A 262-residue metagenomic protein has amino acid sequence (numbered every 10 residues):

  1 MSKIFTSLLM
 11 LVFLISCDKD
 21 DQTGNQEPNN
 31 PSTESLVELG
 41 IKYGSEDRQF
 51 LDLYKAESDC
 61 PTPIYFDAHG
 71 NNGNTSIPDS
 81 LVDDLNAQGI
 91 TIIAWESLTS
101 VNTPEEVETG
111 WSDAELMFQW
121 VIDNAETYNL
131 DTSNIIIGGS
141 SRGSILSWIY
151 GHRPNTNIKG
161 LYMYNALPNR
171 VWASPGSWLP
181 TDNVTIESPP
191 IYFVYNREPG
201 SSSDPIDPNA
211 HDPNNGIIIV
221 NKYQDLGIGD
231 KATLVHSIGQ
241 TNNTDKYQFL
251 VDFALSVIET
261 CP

Functional and structural regions predicted by a protein language model:
L14-S16: C-terminal motif of bacterial Sec signal peptides marking the signal peptidase cleavage site
Q22-S58: N-terminal cap/lid segment of alpha/beta-hydrolase-fold proteins
C60-G70: Short beta-strand element of the alpha/beta-hydrolase
S76-I93: Short amphipathic alpha-helix adjacent to the substrate-entry channel of hydrolases
E105-E126: Alpha/beta-hydrolase active-site loop
Q119-I186: Primarily recognizes the serine-hydrolase "nucleophile elbow" in alpha/beta-hydrolase and SGNH/GDSL folds
G160, N165-L226: The feature captures the conserved acid-bearing segment of alpha/beta-hydrolase catalytic domains
V194, I217-V220, Q224-P262: C-terminal catalytic histidine-bearing segment of alpha/beta-hydrolase fold enzymes
